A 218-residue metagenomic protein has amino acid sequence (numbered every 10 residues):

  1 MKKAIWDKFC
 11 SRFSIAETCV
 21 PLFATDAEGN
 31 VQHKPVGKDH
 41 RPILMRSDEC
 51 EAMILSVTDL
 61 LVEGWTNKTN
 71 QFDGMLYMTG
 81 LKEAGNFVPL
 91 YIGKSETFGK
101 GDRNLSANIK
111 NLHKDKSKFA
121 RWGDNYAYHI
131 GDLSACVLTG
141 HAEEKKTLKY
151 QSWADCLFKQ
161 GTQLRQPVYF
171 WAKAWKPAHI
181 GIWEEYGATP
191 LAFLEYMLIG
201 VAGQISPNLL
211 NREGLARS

Functional and structural regions predicted by a protein language model:
M1-L90, K94-S218: Boundary/linker segments flanking structured domains
